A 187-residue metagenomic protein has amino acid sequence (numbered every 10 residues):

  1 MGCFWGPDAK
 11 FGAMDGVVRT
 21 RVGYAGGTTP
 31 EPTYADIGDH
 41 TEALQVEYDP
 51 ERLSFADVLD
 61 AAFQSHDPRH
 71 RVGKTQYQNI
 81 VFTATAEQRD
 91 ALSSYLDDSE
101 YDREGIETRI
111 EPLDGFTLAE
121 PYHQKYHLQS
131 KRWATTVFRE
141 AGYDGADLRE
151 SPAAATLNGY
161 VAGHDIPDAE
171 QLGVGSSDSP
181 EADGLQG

Functional and structural regions predicted by a protein language model:
M1-G187: Flexible coil/turn and secondary-structure edge motifs
